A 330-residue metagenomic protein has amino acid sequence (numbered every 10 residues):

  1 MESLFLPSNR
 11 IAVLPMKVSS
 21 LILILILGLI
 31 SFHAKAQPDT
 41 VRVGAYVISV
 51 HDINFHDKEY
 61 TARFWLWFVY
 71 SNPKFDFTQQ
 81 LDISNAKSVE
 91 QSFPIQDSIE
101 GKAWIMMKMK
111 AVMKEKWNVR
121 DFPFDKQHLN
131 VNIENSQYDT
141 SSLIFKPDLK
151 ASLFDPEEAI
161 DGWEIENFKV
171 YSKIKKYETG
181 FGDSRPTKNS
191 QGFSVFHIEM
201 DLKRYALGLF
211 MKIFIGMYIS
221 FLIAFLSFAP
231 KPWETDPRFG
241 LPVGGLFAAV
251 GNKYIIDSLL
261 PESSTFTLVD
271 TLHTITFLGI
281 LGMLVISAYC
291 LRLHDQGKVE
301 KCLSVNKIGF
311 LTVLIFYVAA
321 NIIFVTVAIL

Functional and structural regions predicted by a protein language model:
P7-S8, A34: Generic detector of N-terminal low-structure segments
S8-I22: Bacterial N-terminal signal peptides that target proteins for export
I22-I24, A34: Cleavable N-terminal signal peptides
Q37-D201: Soluble non-transmembrane domains of integral membrane proteins
H197-F316: Channel- or pocket-lining gating/hinge segments that regulate access to a cavity or pore
I323-L330: Juxtamembrane boundary at the C-terminal end of a transmembrane helix
